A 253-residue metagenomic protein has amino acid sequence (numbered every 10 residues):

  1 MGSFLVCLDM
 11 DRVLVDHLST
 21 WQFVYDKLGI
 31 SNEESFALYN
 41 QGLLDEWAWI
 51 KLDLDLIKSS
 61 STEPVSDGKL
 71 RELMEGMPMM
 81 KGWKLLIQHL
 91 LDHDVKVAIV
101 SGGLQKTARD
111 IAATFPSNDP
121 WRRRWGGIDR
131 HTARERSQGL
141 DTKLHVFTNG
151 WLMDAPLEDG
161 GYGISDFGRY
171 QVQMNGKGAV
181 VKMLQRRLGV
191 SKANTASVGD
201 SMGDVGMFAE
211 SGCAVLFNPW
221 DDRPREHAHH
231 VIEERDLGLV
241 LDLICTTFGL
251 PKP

Functional and structural regions predicted by a protein language model:
M1-D55, T62: Active-site neighborhood of HAD-like aspartate-dependent phosphohydrolases
L8, L38, A98-I99, T195: Short glycine- and Lys/Arg-enriched binding-loop motifs that mark or flank ligand-binding interfaces
V13-L14, L43, G76-P78, G150-L152: Residue-level preference for alpha-helix termini and adjacent loops
V13-L14, V100-G102: Ser/Thr-glycine-rich phosphate-binding loops at phosphate-binding pockets of nucleotides, nucleotide cofactors
Y25-N32, K58, L216, A228 (+1 more regions): Residue-level signature of transmembrane alpha-helix interfaces in integral membrane proteins
N32-Y39, T62-L70, P120-R122, E135-K143: Short, surface-exposed acidic
I50-H89, H93-V95: Metal-dependent phosphoesterase signature
M74, K81-K96, G103-P253: C-terminal cap/substrate-recognition subdomain and adjoining C-terminal extension of metal-dependent phosphatase-like
